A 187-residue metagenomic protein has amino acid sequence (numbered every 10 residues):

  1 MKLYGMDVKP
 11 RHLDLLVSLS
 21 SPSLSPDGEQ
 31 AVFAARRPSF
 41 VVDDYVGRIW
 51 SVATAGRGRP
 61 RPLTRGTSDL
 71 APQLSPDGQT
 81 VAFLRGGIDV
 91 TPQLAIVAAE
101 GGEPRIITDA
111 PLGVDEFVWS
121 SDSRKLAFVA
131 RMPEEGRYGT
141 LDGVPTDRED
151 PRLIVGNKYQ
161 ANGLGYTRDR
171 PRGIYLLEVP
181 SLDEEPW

Functional and structural regions predicted by a protein language model:
L3, I49-S51, L94-I96, I174-L176: Hydrophobic beta-strand positions in blades of beta-propellers and related beta-sheet-rich domains
L3-V17, P60, W187: A short helix->beta-strand "capping" segment at the edge of beta-propeller domains
L15-A31, G66-L84, E103-P104, P111-L126 (+2 more regions): Conserved beta-propeller blade repeats
A34-G56: Beta-propeller domains
R37-V41, G87-V90, P133-G136: Short glycine/acidic-enriched loop and turn motifs that connect beta-strands
V46-G47, R131-E185: Predominantly five- to eight-bladed beta-propeller fold
A53-R57, A98-G102, V179-L182: Short loop/turn segments that connect beta-strands within beta-propeller blades
P60-T64, R105-T108, P186-W187: Beta-propeller fold detector
